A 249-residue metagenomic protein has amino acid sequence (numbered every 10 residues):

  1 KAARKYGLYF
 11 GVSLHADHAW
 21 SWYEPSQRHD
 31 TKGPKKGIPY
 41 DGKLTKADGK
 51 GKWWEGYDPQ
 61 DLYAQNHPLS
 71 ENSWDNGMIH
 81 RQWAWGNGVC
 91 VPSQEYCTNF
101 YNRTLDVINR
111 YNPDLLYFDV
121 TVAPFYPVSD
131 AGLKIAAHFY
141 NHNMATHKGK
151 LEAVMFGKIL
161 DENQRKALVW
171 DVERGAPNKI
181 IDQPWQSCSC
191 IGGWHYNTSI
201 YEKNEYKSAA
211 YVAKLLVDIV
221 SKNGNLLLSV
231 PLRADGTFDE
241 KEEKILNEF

Functional and structural regions predicted by a protein language model:
K1-F249: Mature catalytic domains of secreted/periplasmic carbohydrate-active enzymes
